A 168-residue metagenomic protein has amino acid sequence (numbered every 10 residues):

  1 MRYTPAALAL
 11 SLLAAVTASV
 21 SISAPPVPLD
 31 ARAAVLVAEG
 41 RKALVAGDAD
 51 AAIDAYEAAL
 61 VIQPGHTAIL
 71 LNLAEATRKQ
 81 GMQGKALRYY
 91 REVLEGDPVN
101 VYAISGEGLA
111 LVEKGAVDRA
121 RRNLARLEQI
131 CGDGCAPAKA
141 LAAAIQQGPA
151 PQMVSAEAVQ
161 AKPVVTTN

Functional and structural regions predicted by a protein language model:
Y3, P26-A33, A125-N168: Terminal, low-structured helical/coil segments at or just beyond the last alpha-helical repeat
V37, L44-V45, V61, A74-R78 (+2 more regions): Position-specific recognition of the canonical hydrophobic site in helix A of tetratricopeptide repeat
V45-A46, K79-M82, E113-K114, A144-P151: Register position in tetratricopeptide repeats
A59, E92-V93, R126-L127: Canonical positions in the second alpha-helix
I62, G96-D97, Q129-D133: Structural marker of alpha-solenoid helical repeat scaffolds
N72-L73, G106, A140-A144: Canonical tetratricopeptide repeat
